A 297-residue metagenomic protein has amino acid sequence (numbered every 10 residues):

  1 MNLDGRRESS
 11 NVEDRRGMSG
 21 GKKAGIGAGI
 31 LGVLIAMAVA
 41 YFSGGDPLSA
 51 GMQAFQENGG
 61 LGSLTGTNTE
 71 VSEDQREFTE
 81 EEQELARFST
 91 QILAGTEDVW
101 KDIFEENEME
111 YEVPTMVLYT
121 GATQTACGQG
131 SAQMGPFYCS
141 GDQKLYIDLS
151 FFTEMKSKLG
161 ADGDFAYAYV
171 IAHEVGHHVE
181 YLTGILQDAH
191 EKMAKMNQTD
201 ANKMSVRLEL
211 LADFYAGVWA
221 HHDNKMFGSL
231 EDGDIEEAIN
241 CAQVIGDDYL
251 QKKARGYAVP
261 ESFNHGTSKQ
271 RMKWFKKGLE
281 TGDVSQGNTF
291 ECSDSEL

Functional and structural regions predicted by a protein language model:
M1-E77: Long amphipathic alpha-helical segments used for membrane anchoring, targeting, substrate engagement, or oligomerization
A38, W100, I147, F165 (+3 more regions): Active-site recognition of the HExxH zinc-binding catalytic motif
A50-G128: A metal-dependent hydrolase signature that marks the N-terminal structural subdomain at the beginning of catalytic folds
Q83, R87-Y111, D200-K203, R207-L250: Short helix/loop segments within enzyme catalytic domains that coordinate or immediately flank catalytic cofactors
A122-D148: Catalytic zinc-binding patch centered on the HExxH motif and its immediate surroundings that defines zinc-dependent
F151-V170, D200-V206: Short pre-active-site segment immediately N-terminal to the catalytic Zn-binding motif
V175-H190, D223-N224: Catalytic Zn2+-binding segment of zinc metalloproteases
Q243-L297: Pan-zinc metallopeptidase signature
